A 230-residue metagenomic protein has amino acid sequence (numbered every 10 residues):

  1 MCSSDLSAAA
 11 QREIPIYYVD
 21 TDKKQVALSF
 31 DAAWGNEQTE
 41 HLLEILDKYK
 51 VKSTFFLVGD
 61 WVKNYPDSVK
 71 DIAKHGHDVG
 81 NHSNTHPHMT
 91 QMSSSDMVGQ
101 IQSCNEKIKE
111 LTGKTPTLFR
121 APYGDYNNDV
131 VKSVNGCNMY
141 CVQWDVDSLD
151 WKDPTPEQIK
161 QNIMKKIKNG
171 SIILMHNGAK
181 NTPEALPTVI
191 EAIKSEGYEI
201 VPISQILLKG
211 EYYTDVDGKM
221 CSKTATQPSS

Functional and structural regions predicted by a protein language model:
M1-S3: Short, small-residue-biased leader/transition segments that mark boundaries at the very start of proteins
L6-M92, D96-E110, K114-P116, L208: Active-site beta->alpha N-cap acidic-glycine motif
E13-T21, K48-Y49, V62-K63, N181-S230: C-terminal domain-boundary segment and adjacent tail
V26-S29, S53-L57, D78-N81, T117-A121 (+3 more regions): Structural recognition of the beta-strand scaffold that forms the well-ordered cores of secreted hydrolase catalytic
A33, V58-D60, N84, P122-G124 (+3 more regions): Active-site beta-loop-alpha junctions enriched in small/polar residues
E40, E44, D67-K70, K74 (+10 more regions): Solvent-exposed, polar/charged alpha-helical surfaces in well-ordered, non-transmembrane soluble domains, broadly
E110-V134, K180: Basic- and aromatic-lined ligand-binding clefts that recognize polyanionic substrates
D125, V130-K166, Y198-K209: His/Asp/Glu-enriched short active-site or ligand-binding loop at hydrolase and phosphoryl-transfer sites
